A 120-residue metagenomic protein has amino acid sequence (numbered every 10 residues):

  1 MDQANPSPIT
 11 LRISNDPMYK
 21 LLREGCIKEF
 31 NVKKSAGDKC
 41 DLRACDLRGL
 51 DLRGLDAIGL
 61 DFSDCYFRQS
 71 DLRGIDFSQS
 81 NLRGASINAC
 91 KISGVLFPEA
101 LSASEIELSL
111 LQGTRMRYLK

Functional and structural regions predicted by a protein language model:
M1-R12, K120: Terminal targeting and flexible regions in eukaryotic proteins, enriched in but not limited to LRR-containing proteins
T10, M18-L21, G25-K120: Tandem repeat scaffolds
